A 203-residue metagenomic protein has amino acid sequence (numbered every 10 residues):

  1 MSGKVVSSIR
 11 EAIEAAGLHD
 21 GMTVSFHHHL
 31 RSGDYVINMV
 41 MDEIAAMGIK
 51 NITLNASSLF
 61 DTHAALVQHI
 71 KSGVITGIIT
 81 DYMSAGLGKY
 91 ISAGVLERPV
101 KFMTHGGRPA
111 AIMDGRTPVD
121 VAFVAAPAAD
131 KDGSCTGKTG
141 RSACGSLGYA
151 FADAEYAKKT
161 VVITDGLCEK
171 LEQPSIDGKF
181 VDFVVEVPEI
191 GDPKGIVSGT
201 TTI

Functional and structural regions predicted by a protein language model:
M1-I203: Conserved alpha/beta enzyme-core scaffold
